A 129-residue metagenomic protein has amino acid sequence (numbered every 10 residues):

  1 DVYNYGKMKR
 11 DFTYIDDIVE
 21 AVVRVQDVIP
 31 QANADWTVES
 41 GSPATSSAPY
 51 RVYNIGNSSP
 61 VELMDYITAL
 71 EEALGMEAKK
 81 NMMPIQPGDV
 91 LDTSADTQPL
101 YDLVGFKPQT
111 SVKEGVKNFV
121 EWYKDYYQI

Functional and structural regions predicted by a protein language model:
D1-I129: C-terminal substrate-binding subdomain of Rossmann-fold SDR/epimerase-dehydratase oxidoreductases
